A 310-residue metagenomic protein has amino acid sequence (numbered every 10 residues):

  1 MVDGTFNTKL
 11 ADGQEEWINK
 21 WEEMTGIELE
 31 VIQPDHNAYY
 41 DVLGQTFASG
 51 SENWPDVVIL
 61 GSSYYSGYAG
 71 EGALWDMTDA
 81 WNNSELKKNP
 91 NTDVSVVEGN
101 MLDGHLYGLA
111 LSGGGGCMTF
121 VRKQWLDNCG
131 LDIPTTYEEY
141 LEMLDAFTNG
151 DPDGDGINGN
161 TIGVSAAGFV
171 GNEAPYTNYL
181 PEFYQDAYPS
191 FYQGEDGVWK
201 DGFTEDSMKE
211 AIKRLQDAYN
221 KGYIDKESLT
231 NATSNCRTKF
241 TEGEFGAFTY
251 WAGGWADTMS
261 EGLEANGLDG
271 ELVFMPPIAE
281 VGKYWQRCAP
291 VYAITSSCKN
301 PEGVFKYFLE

Functional and structural regions predicted by a protein language model:
M1-E310: Extracytoplasmic/secretory soluble proteins
